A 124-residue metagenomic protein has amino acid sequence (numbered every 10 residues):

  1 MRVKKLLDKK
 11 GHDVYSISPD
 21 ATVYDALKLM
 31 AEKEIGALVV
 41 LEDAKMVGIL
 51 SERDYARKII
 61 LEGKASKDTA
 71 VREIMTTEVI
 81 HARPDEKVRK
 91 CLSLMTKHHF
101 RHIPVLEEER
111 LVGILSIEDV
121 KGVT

Functional and structural regions predicted by a protein language model:
M1-H12, A21-D25, V39-M46, R101: Short charge-dense sequence patches
M1-H12, S51-H81, K87-T96, I114-T124: Tandem CBS (Bateman) regulatory domains
S16-E34, L41, H81-H99, L106 (+1 more regions): The conserved cystathionine-beta-synthase
L27-K28, E42-A44, E62-K64, I74: Short hydrophobic/aromatic-rich motifs at helix boundaries and adjacent loops
M30-K33, L38-D54, M95, I103-E118: A glycine-centered beta-loop-beta connector
